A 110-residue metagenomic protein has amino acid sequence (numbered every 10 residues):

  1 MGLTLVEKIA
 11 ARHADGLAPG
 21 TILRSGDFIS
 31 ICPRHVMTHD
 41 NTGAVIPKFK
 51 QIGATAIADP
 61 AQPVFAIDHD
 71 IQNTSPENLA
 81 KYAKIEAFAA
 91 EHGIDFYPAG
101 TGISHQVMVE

Functional and structural regions predicted by a protein language model:
M1-E110: Fe-S-dependent hydro-lyases/dehydratases of central metabolism
